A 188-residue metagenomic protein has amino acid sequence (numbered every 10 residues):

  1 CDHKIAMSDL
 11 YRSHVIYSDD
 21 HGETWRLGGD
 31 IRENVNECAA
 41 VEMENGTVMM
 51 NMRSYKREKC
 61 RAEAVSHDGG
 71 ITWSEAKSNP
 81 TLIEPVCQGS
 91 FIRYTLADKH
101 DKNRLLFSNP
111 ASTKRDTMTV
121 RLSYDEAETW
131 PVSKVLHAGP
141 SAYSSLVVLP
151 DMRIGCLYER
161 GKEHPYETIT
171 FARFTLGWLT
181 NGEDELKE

Functional and structural regions predicted by a protein language model:
C1-E188: Asp-box/BNR beta-propeller blade signature and adjacent active/binding-site loops in extracellular glycan-interacting
